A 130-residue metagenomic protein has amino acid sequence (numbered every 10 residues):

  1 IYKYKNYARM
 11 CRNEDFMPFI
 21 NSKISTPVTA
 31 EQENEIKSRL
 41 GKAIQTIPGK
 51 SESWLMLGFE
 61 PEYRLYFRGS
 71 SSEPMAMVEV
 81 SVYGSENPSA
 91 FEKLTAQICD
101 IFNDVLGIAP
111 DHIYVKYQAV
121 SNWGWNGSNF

Functional and structural regions predicted by a protein language model:
I1-F16: Short, Lys/Arg-enriched N-terminal segments with co-localized hydrophobic residues within the first ~10-30 amino acids
D15-F130: Interaction-mediating elements
